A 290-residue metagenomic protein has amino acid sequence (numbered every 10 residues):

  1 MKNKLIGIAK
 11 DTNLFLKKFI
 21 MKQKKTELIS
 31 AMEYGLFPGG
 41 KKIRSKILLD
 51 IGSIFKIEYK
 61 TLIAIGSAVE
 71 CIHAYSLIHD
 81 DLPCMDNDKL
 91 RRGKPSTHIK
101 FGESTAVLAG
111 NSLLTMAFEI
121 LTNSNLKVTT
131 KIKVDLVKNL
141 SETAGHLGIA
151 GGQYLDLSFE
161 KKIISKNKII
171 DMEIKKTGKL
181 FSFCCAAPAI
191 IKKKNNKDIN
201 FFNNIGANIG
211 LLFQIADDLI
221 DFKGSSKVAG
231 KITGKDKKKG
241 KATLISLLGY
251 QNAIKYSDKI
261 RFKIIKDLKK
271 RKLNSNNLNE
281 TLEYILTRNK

Functional and structural regions predicted by a protein language model:
M1, N289-K290: C-terminal end-of-chain micro-motif
M1-N13, K17: N-terminal leader/targeting segments and the immediately adjacent pre-domain N-terminus
D11, K17-R271, N277-N289: Mg2+-dependent prenyl diphosphate-binding active-site environment of isoprenoid biosynthetic enzymes
